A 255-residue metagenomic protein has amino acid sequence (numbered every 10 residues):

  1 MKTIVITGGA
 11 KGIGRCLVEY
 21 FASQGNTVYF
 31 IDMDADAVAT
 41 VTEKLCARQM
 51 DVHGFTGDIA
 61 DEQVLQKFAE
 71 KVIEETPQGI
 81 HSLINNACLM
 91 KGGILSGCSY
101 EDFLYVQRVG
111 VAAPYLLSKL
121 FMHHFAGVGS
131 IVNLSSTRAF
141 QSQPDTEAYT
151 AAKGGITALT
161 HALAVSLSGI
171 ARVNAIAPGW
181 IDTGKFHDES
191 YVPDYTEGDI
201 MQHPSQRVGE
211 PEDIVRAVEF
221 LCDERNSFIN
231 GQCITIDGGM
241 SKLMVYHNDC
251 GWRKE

Functional and structural regions predicted by a protein language model:
M1-Y29: Canonical Rossmann dinucleotide-binding motif of NAD(H)/NADP(H)-dependent dehydrogenases/reductases, specifically
I94-L95, S99-L104, D199: Substrate-binding pocket helix/loop in short-chain dehydrogenase/reductase
S118, A152, T160: Active-site helix of classical SDR
H123, A164-G169, S227: Alpha-helical segment proximal to the catalytic Tyr-Lys
S136: Residue(s) in the substrate-gating loop at a strand-loop-helix junction that position the organic substrate next
A175, D194-I229, I236-G238: C-terminal helical subdomain
E219, N230-E255: Short C-terminal tail/terminal secondary-structure segment of NAD(P)H-dependent dehydrogenase/reductase domains
